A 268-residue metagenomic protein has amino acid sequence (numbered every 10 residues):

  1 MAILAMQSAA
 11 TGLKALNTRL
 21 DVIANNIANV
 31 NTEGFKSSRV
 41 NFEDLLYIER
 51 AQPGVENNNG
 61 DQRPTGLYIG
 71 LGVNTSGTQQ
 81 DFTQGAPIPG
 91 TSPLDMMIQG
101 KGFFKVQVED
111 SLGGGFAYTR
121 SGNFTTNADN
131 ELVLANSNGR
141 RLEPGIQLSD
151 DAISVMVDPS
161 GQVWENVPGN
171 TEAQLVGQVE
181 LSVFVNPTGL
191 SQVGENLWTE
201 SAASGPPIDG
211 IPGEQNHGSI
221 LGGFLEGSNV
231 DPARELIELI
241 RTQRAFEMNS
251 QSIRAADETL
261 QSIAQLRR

Functional and structural regions predicted by a protein language model:
M1-R268: Amphipathic alpha-helical polymerization modules
